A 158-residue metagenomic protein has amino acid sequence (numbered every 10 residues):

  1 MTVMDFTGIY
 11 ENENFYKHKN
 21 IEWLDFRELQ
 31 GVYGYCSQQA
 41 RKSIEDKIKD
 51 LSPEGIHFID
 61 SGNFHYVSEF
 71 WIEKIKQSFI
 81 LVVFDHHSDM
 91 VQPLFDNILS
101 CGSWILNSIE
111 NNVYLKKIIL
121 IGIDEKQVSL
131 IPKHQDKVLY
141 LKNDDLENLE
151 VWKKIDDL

Functional and structural regions predicted by a protein language model:
M1-L158: Conserved alpha-helical scaffold segments that buttress catalytic/binding sites
